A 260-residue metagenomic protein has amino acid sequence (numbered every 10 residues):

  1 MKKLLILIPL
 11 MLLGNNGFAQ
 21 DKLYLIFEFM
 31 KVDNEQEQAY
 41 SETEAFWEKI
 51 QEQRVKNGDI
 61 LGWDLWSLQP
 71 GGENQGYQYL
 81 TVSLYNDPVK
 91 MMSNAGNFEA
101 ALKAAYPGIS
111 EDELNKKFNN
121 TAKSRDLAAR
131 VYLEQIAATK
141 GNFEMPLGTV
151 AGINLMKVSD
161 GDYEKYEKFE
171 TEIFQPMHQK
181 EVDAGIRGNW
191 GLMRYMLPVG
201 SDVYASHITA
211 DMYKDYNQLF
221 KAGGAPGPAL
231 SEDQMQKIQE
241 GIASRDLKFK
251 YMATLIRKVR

Functional and structural regions predicted by a protein language model:
M1-K22: Bacterial Sec-dependent N-terminal signal peptides
A19-L80, L84-A104, S110-R260: Short S/T/G/P-rich N-terminal loop/turn motif that feeds into the first structured element of a domain
